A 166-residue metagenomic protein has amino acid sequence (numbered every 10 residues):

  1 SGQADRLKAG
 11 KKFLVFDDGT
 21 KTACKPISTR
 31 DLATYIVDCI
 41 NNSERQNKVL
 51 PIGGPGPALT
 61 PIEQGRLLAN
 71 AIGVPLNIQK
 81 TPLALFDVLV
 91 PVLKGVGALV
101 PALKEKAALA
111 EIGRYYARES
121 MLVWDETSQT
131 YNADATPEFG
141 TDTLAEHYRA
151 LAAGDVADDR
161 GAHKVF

Functional and structural regions predicted by a protein language model:
S1-V74: Oxidoreductase cofactor-interface core, primarily capturing Rossmann-like NAD(P)-dependent enzymes
A4, V15-D18, N41-S43, L50 (+7 more regions): Residue-level signal for the start and early helices of compact helical domains
K11-K12, L76, G97, K104: Secondary-structure boundary/capping signal
Q46, I78, D158-A162: Short, polar/charged, Gly/Pro-enriched helix-capping and turn/loop motifs at alpha-helix termini and inter-helix linkers
N47-L50, P75-V88: C-terminal "lid/loop" region of Rossmann-like NAD(P)-dependent oxidoreductases
L59, K80, E138-F139: Residue-level detector of secondary-structure boundary/capping sites
A84-F166: A hydrophobic C-terminal alpha-helical subdomain
